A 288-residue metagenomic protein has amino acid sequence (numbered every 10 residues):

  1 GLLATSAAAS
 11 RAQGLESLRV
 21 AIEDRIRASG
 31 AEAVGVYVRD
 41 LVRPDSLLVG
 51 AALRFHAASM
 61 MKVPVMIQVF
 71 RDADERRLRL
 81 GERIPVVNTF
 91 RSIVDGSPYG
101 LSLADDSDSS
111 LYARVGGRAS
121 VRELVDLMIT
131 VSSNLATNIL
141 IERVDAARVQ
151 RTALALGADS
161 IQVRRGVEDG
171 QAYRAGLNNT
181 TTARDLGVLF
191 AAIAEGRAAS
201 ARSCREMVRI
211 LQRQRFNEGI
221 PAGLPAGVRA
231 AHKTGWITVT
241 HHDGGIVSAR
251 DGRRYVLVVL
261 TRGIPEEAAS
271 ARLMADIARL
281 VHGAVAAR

Functional and structural regions predicted by a protein language model:
L2-A9: C-terminal segment of classical bacterial N-terminal signal peptides
R11-L53, L280-A284: Beta-lactamase-like hydrolase cores
G14-R25, R143-D145, V188-E218, R229 (+1 more regions): Structured C-terminal helix/loop/strand segments within mature extracytoplasmic catalytic/sensor domains
L15-R19, A31, R54-V63, R77 (+7 more regions): Solvent-exposed, acidic/flexible segments
S29-V34, V42-P44, G50-A52, H56-M60 (+10 more regions): Extracytoplasmic
A33, G117-V121, V125, V131-E195: Mid-domain, small-residue-enriched loop/turn segments at the edges of structured enzyme/sensor domains
P44, H56-T89, D95, M128 (+1 more regions): Active-site SXXK
R91-N138: Conserved catalytic neighborhood of penicillin-recognizing serine enzymes
